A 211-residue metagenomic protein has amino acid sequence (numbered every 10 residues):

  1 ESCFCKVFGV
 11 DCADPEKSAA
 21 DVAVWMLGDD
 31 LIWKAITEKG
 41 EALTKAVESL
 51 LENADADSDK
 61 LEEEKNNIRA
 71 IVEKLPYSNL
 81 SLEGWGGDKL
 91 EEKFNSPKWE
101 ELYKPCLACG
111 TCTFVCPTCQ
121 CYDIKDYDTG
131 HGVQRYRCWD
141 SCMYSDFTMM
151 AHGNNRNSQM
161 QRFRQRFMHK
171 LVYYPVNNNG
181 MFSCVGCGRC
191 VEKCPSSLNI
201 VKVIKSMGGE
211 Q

Functional and structural regions predicted by a protein language model:
E1-K89: Iron-sulfur-associated redox domains of electron-transfer enzymes in respiratory and anaerobic energy metabolism
N53-V72, P117-T118, R135-C138, C142-M143 (+1 more regions): Short charge-dense sequence patches
S81-K104, Y122-Q211: Ferredoxin-type iron-sulfur electron-transfer modules in oxidoreductases and energy-metabolism complexes
Y103-T113: Extended amphipathic alpha-helical segments enriched in small hydrophobics
T111-Y127: A donor-sugar binding/catalytic signature common to diverse glycosyltransferases and related nucleotide-sugar
